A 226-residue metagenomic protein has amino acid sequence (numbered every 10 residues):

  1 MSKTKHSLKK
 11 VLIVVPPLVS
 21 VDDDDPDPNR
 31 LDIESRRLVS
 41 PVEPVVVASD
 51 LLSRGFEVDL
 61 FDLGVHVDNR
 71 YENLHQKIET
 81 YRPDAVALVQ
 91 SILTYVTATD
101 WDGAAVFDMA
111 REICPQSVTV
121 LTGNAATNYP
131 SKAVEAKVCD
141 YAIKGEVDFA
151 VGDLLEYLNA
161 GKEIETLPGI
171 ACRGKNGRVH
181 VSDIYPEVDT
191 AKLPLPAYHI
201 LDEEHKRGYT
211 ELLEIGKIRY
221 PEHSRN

Functional and structural regions predicted by a protein language model:
S2-N226: Acidic, low-complexity intrinsically disordered segments
